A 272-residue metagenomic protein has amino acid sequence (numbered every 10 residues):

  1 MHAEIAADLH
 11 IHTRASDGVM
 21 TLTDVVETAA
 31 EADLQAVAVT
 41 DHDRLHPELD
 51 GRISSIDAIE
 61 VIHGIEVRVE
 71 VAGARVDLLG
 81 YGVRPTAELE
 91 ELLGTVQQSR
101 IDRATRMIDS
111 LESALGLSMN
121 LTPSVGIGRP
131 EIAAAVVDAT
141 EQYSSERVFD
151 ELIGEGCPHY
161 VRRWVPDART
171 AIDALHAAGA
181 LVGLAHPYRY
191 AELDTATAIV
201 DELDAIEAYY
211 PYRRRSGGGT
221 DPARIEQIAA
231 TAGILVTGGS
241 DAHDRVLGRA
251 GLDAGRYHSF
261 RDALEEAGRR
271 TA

Functional and structural regions predicted by a protein language model:
M1-A74, E151-G154, I172-D173, L184-G239 (+1 more regions): An N-terminally biased module of ancient metal coordination in phosphate/nucleic-acid-related enzymes
A7, C157, A254-Y257: Generic intrinsically disordered, low-complexity segments enriched for polar/acidic and small residues
V25-T28, Y81-V83, Q97-I101, E202-D204 (+1 more regions): Short, low-complexity, polar/charged sequence segments that are solvent-exposed and flexible
S54-A198, A263-L264: Extended substrate/RNA-proximal surfaces in nucleic-acid metabolism proteins
T86-L93, Q97, R214-G218, P222 (+1 more regions): Short, structured coil/loop segments at alpha-helix boundaries
R129, G218-T220, R269: Intrinsically disordered, low-complexity regions
A198-R213, R249-A272: Structural recognition of alpha->loop->beta junctions
